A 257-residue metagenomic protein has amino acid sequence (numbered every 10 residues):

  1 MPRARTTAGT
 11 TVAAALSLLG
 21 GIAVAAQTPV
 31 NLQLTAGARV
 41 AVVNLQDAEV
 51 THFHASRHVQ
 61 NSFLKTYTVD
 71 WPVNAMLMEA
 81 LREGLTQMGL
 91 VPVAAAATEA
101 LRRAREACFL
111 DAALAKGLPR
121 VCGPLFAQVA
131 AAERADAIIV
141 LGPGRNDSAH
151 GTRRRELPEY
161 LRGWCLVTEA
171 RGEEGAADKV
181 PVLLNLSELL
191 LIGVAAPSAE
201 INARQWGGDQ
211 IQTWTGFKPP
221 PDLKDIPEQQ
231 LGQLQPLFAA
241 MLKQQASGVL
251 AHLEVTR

Functional and structural regions predicted by a protein language model:
M1-V12: Bacterial N-terminal signal peptides that target proteins for export
R5-T7, A41, P92: Small/flexible residues
T10-G21: Bacterial N-terminal signal peptides
A13, V24-A25, M88, H252: Intrinsically disordered, low-complexity, compositionally biased regions/tails
G20-I22, W71, G117-R120, V167-A170: A short linear-motif detector with a strong N-terminal bias
A23, A41, A135-A137: Small-side-chain structural scaffolding
A25-T51, A149-R257: C-terminal/domain-edge helix-coil "capping" segments
A55-G151, N185-L186, L190-A203: N-terminal segment of the mature soluble domain
